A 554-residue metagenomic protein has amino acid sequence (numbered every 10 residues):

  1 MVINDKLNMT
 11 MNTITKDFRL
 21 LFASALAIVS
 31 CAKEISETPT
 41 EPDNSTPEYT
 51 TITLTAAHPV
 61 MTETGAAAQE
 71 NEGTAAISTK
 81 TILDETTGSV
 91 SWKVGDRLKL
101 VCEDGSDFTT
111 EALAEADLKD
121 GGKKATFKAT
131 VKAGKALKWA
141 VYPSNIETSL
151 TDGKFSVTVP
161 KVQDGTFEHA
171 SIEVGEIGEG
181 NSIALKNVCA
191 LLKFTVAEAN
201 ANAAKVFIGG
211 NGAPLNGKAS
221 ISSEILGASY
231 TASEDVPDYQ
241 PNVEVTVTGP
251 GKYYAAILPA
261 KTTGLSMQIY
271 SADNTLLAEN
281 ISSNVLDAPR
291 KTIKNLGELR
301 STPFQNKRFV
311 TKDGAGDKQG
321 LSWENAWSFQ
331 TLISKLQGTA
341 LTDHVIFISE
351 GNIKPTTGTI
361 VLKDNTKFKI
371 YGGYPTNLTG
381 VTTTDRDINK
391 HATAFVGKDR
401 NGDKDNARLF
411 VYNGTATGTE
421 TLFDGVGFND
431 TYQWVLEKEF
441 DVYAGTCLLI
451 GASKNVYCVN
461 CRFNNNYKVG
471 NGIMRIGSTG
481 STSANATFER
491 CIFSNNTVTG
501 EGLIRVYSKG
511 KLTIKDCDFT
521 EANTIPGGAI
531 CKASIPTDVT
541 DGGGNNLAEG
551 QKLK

Functional and structural regions predicted by a protein language model:
M1-T15: N-terminal secretory signal peptides that target proteins for export/translocation
N12-I14, F22-S24, I28-Q305: Sec-type signal peptide cleavage vicinity
G95, G180, N216, D343 (+15 more regions): Surface-exposed or flexible loop/turn and strand-edge residues in extracellular/cell-surface modules
W139-V141, L191-T195, V345-S349, K369-Y371 (+2 more regions): Residues within well-ordered beta-strands of beta-sheet-rich folds
N145-E147, A199-N202, D313-D317, G351-I353 (+4 more regions): Acidic glycine-/aspartate-rich tracts in secreted/extracellular proteins
K307-S349, K354, T359: Acidic Gly/Asp/Thr-rich repetitive segments characteristic of extracellular carbohydrate-active and adhesion proteins
G338, K354-K369, N377-G425, N429-K454 (+2 more regions): Extracellular beta-strand-rich solenoid/capping regions of secreted or surface-exposed proteins that bind or remodel
K367, G372, G418-Y432, K454-Y467 (+3 more regions): Right-handed parallel beta-helix
